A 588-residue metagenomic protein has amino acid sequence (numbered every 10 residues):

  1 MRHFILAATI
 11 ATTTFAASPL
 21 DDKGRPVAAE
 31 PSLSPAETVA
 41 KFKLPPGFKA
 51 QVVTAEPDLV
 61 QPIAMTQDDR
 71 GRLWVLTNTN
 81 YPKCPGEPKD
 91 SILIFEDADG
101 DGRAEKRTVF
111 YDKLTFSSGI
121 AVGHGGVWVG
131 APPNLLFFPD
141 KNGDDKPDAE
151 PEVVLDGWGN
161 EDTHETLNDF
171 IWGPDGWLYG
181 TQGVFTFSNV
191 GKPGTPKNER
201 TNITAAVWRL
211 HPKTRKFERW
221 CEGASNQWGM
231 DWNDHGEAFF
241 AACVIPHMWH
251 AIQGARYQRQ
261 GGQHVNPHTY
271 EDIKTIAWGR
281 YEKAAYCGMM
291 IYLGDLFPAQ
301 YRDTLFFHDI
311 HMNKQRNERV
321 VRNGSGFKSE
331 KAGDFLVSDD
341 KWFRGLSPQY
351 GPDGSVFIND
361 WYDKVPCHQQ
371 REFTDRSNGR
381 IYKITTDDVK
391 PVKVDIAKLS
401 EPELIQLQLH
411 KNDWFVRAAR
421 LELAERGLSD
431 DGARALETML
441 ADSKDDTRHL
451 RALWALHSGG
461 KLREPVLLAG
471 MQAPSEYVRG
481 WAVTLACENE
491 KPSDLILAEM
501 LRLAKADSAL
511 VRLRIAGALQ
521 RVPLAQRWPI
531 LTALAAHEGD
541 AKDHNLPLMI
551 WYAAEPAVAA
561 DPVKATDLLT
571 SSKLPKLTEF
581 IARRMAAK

Functional and structural regions predicted by a protein language model:
M1, M65, M230, M248 (+7 more regions): Detector for methionine-enriched segments
M1-A7: Sec-dependent signal peptide recognition, specifically the positively charged N-region followed immediately by
F4, D22-K23, D431: Short linear motifs in intrinsically disordered/low-complexity regions
A7-A17: Hydrophobic h-region of N-terminal signal peptides that target proteins for export in Gram-negative bacteria
A7-A8, W177, T484: Intrinsically disordered, low-complexity segments enriched in polar/charged small residues
A17-Q406, W414, E422-E425, I496: Beta-propeller domains with acidic blade repeats across secreted/periplasmic ectodomains and cytosolic WD/CNH propellers
N359, E372-S377, K383-K588: Long, ordered, helix-rich scaffold segments
